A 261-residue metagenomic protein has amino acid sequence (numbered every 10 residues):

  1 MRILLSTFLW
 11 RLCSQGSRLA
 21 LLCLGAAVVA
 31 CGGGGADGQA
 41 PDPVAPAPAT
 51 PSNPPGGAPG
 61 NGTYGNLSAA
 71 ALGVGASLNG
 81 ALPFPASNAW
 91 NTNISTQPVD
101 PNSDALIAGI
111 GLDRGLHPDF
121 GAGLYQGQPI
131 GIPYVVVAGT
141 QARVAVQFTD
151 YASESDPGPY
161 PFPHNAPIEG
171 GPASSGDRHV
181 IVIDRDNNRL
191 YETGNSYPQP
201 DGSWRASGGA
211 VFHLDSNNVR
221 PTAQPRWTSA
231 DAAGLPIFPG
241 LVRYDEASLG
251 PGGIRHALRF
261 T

Functional and structural regions predicted by a protein language model:
M1-Q15: N-terminal secretory signal peptides that target proteins for export/translocation
R2-I3, L24, P83: Intrinsically disordered, low-complexity regions enriched in Ser/Pro/Gly/Gln/His and often acidic
T7, R11, A45, A105-G109: Polar/charged alpha-helical tracts
L9, G16-V29: Gram-negative bacterial Sec-dependent N-terminal signal peptides
C13-G16, D37, F162: Intrinsically disordered, low-complexity regions enriched for glutamine and histidine
L24-N53: Bacterial Sec-dependent N-terminal signal peptides
P48-T261: Short, surface-exposed polybasic-aromatic patches that bind anionic ligands, especially phosphate groups
